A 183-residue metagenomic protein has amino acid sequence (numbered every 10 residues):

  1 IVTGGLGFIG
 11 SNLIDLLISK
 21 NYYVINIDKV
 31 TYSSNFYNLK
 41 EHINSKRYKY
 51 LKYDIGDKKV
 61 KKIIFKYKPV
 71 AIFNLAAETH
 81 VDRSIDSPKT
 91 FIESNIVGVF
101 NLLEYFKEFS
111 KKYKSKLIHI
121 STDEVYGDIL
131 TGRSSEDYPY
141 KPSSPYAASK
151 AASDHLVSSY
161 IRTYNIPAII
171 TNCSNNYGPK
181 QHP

Functional and structural regions predicted by a protein language model:
I1-P179: N-terminal Rossmann-like NAD(P)+-binding domain of SDR-like oxidoreductases, especially those catalyzing
P183: ATP-dependent carboxylate-amine ligase catalytic core
